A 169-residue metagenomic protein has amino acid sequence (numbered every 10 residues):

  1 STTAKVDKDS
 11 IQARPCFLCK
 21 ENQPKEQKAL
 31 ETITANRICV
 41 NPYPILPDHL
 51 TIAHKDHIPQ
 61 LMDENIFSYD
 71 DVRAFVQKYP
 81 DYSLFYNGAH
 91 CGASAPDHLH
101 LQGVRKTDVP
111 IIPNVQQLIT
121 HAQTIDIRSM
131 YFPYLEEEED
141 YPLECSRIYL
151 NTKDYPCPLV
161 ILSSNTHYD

Functional and structural regions predicted by a protein language model:
S1-F75, Y82, Y86-S94, K106-D169: Active-site microenvironments that recognize anionic phosphate/pyrophosphate groups
G103: Phosphate-group recognition and catalysis centered on beta-loop-alpha active-site segments
